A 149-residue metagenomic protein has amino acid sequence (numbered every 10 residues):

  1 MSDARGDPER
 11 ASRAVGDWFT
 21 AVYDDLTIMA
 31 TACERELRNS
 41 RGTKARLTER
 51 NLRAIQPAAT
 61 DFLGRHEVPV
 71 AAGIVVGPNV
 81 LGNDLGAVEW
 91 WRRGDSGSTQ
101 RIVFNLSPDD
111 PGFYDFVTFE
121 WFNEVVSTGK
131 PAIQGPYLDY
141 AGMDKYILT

Functional and structural regions predicted by a protein language model:
M1-R50, I147: Juxtamembrane extracytoplasmic/periplasmic/luminal helical "stalk" adjacent to the first N-terminal
R10, A54-T60: Short alpha-helical segments and helix-capping/turn motifs at coil-helix boundaries
G16-W18, E34, A59-E67, V125-V126: Short regulatory alpha-helical segment in sensory/regulatory domains of signaling proteins that mediates
R50-N51, F113: Residues that cap or flank secondary-structure elements
I55-Q56, V117-T118, L148: Amphipathic coiled-coil/heptad-repeat helices and related helical stalk/stem segments that mediate oligomerization
R65-P131, P136-D144: Extracellular/periplasmic ligand-sensing ectodomains of membrane signal-transduction proteins
